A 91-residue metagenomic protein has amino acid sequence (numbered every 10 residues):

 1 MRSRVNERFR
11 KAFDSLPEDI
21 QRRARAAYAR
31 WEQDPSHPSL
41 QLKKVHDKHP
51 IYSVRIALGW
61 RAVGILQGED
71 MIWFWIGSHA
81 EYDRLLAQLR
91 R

Functional and structural regions predicted by a protein language model:
M1-A27: Arg/Lys-rich, positively charged N-terminal/basic patches that mediate binding to nucleic acids
R2-R4, I56-R91: Enriched for short, Lys/Arg-rich terminal
R10, Y28-W31, W73-W75: Tryptophan-centered motif/residue detector
K11, P35-L40, G77-A80: Residue-level signal for pocket-adjacent positions within structured domains
A12-L16, H46, W60-G68: Short, charged low-complexity linear motifs
R22-A24, K44, I56, A62: Hydrophobic alpha-helical segments, especially transmembrane helices and their immediate juxtamembrane helical caps
A29-V54: A short, surface-exposed loop/turn module that caps and links secondary-structure elements
